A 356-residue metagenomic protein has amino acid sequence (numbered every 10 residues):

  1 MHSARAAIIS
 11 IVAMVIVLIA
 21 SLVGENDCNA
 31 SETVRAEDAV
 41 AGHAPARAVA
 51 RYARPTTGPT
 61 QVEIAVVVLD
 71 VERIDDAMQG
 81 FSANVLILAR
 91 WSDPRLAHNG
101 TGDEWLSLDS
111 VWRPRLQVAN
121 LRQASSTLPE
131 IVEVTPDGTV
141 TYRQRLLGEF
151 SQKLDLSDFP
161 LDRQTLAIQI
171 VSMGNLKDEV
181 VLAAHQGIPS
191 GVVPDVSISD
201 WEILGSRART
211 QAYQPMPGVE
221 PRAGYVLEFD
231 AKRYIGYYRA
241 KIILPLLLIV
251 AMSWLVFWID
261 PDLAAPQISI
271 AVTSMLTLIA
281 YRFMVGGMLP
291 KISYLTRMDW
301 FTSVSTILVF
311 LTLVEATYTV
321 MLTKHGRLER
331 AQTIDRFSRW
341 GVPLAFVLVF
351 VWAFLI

Functional and structural regions predicted by a protein language model:
S3-I11, I19-R95, G287, Y294-I356: Intrinsically disordered, low-complexity peripheral segments of secretory-pathway and membrane proteins
C28-D230: Soluble non-transmembrane domains of integral membrane proteins
W112, K153, A240, W258 (+2 more regions): Generic detector of bulky aromatic hydrophobic side chains
V226-A345: Channel- or pocket-lining gating/hinge segments that regulate access to a cavity or pore
